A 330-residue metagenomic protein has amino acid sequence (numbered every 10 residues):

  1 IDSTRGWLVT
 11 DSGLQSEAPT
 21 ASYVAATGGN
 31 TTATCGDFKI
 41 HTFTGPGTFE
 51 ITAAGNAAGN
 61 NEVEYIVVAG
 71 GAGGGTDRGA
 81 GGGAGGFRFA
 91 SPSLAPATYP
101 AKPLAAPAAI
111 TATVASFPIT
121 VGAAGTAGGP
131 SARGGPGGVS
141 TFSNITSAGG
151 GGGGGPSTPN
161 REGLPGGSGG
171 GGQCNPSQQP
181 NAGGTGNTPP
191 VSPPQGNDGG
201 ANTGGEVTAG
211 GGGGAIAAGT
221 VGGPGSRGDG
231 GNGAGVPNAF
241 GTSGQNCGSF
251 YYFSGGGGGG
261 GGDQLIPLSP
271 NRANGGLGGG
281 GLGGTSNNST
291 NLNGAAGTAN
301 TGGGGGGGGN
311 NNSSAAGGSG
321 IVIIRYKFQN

Functional and structural regions predicted by a protein language model:
I1-N330: Glycine-biased low-complexity/repetitive sequence motifs
